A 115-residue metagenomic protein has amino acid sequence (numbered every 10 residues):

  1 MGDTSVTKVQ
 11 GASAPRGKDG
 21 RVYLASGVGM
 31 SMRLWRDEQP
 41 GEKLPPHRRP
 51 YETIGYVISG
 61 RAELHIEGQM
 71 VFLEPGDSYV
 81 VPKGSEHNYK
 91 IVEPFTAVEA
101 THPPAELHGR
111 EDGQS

Functional and structural regions predicted by a protein language model:
M1-L34, L44-P45, Q114-S115: A short, N-terminal "cap"/entry segment at the start of jelly-roll beta-barrel domains of the cupin/DSBH fold
S26-M30, Q39-T53, E67: A short beta-loop-beta micro-motif enriched in histidine and acidic residues
L34, L64, A97-E99: Short hydrophobic/aromatic-rich beta-strand segments that constitute the beta-sheet cores of beta-sandwich/beta-barrel
Y51-A62: Glycine- and acidic-residue-biased ligand/ion/polar-headgroup-sensing regions
I58-S59, E74-P75, E93: A cytosolic small-molecule/anion-sensing beta-strand core signal
G68-K83: Short acidic-glycine-tyrosine-enriched beta hairpin
K83-L107: Ligand-binding loop in jelly-roll beta-barrel domains
L107-S115: Acidic/histidine-enriched, glycine/proline-rich intrinsically disordered or flexible terminal extensions
